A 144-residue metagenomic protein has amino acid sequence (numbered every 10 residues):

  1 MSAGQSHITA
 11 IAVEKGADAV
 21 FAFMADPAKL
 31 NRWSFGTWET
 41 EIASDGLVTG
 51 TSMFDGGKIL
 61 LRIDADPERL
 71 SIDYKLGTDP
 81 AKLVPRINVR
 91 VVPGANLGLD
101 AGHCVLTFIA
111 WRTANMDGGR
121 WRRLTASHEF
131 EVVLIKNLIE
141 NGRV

Functional and structural regions predicted by a protein language model:
M1-S44: Hydrophobic ligand-binding cavity/cleft-lining segments
A10-E14, R62, R90: Generic structural detector for well-ordered beta-strands
V13-K15, S52, R112: Short beta-strand-to-loop capping motifs
K15-A17, P67, G94-L97: Short loop segments at secondary-structure junctions
N31-F35, E39-R86, F130, N137 (+1 more regions): Glycine-rich portal/gate segments that line the openings of hydrophobic small-molecule binding cavities
T78-N141: Beta-strand/loop substructures that line and gate deep hydrophobic ligand-binding cavities in soluble
